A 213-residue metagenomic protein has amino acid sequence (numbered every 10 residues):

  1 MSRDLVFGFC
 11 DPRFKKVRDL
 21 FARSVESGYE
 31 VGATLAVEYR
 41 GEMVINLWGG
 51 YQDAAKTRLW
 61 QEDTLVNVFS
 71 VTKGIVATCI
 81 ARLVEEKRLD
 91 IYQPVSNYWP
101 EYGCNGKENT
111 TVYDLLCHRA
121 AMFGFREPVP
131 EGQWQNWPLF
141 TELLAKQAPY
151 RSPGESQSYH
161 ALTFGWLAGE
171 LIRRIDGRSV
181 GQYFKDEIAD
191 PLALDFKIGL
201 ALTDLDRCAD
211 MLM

Functional and structural regions predicted by a protein language model:
M1-S2, K56-E62, K146-R151: Short glycine/proline-rich turn/loop motifs
L5-V68, D90: Short, conserved catalytic-motif segment at the N-terminal edge
E42, D53, N105-M213: Short, surface-exposed loop or secondary-structure junction motifs that flank catalytic or metal-binding residues
K73: Short, conserved phosphate/pyrophosphate- and ester-handling motifs at nucleotide-, phospho-/glycolipid
V76: Active/ligand-binding-proximal structured segments within catalytic/core domains that scaffold catalytic residues
C79-R88: Juxtamembrane transmembrane-helix termini
I91-N105, D190-L192: Short, glycine/proline-biased beta-turn/loop segments that scaffold the active-site neighborhood
